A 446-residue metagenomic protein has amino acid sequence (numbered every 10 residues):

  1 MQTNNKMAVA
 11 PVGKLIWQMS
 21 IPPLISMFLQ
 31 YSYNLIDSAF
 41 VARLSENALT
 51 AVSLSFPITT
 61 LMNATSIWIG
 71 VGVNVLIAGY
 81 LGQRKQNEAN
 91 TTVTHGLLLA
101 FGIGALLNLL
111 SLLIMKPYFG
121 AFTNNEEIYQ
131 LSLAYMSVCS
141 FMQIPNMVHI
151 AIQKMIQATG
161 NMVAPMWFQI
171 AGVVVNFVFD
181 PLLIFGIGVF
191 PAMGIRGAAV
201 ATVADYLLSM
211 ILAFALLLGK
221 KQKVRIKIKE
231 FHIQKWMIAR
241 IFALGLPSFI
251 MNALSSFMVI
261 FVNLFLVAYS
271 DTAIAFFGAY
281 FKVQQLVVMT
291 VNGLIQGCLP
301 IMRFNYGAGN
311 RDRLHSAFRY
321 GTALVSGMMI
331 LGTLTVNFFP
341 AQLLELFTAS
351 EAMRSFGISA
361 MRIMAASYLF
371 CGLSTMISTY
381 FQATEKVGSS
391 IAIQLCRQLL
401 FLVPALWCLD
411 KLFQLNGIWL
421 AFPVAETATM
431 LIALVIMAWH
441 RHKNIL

Functional and structural regions predicted by a protein language model:
M1-S20, I77-I144, F190-L246, M302-S367 (+1 more regions): Short alpha-helical transmembrane segments in multi-pass integral membrane proteins
W17, S32-Y33, I69, L110-I114 (+13 more regions): Residue-level signal for transmembrane alpha-helical positions in Major Facilitator Superfamily
Q18-D37, V138, H149, G172 (+5 more regions): Transmembrane helical elements of multi-pass membrane transporters/channels
F28, S32-T50, F119-E126, L182-M193 (+4 more regions): Helix-terminus/linker motif at the lipid-water interface of multi-pass membrane proteins
L49-L109, N146-P165, F276-L334, F338-P340 (+1 more regions): Small-residue-rich hydrophobic transmembrane alpha-helices
L61-A64, N176-D180, S209-F214, L286-M289 (+3 more regions): Hydrophobic transmembrane alpha-helices of multi-pass small-molecule transporters
G70, C139-Q157, P165-V173, A198-A213 (+4 more regions): Short runs within selected transmembrane alpha-helices of multi-pass transporters and secretion channels
S111, K154, D180, I184 (+7 more regions): Structural signal for membrane-spanning alpha-helices in multi-pass inner-membrane proteins, emphasizing helix cores
